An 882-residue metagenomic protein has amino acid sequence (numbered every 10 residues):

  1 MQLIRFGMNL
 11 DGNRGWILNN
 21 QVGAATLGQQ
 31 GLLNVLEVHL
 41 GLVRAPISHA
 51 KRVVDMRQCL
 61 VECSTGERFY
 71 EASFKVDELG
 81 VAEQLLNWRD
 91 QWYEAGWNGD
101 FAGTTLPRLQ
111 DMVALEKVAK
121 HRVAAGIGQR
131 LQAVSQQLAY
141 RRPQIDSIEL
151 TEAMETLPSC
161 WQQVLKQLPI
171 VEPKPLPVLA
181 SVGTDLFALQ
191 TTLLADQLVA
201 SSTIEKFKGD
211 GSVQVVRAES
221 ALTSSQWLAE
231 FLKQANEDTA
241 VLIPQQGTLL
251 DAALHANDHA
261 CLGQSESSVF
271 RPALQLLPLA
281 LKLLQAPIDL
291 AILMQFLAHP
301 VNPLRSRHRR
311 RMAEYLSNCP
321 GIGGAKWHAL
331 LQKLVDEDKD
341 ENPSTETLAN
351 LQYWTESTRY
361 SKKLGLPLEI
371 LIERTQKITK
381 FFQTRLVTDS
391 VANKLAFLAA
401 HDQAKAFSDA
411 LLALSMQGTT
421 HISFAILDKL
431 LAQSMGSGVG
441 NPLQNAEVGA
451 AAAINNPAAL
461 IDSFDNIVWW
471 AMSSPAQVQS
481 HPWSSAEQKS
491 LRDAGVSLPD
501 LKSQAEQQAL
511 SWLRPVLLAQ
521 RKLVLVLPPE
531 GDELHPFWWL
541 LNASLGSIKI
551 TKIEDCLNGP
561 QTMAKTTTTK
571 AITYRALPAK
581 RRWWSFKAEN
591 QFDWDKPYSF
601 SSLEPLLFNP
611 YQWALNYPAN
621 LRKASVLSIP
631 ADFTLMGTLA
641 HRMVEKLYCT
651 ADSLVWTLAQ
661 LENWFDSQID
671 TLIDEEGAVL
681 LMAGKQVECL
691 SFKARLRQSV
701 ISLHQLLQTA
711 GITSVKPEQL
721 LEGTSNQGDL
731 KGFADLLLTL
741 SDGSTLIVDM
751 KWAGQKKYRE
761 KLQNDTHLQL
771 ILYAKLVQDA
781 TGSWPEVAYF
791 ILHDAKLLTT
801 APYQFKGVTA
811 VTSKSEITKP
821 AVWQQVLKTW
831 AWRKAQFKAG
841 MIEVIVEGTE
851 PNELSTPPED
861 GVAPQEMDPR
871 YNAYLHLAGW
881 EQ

Functional and structural regions predicted by a protein language model:
M1-A494, S625-S628, D632, M636 (+5 more regions): Nucleic acid-machinery interaction/catalytic patches
L10, E155, S220-A221, Q246-T248 (+13 more regions): Short, glycine-/Ser/Thr-/acidic-enriched flexible segments
I47-V53, V524, P578-Q882: RecB-family 4Fe-4S metal-dependent nuclease core
L176-G183, P528-D532, I791-K796: Short beta-alpha junction loops
E237-T239, N466, S473-P597, A788 (+2 more regions): Accessory/regulatory regions of helicases
A273, Q508-S511, Q769: Catalytic-loop motifs flanking and including active-site residues across diverse enzymes
P278, L513-V516, L737, A774: Generic hydrophobic alpha-helical scaffold/packing signal
L283-A286, H299, W470-V478, L518-R521 (+8 more regions): Short, well-ordered loop/turn and helix-capping segments at boundaries between secondary-structure elements and domains
